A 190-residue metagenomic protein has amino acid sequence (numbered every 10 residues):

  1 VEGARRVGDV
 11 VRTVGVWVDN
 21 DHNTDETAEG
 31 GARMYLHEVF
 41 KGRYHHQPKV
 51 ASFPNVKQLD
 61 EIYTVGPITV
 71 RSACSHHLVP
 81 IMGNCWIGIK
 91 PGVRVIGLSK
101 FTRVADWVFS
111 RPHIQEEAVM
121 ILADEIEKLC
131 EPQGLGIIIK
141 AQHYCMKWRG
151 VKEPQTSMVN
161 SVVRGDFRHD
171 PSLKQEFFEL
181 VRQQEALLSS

Functional and structural regions predicted by a protein language model:
V1-S190: A domain-level signal for the structural core that forms small-molecule/cofactor-binding pockets and catalytic centers
